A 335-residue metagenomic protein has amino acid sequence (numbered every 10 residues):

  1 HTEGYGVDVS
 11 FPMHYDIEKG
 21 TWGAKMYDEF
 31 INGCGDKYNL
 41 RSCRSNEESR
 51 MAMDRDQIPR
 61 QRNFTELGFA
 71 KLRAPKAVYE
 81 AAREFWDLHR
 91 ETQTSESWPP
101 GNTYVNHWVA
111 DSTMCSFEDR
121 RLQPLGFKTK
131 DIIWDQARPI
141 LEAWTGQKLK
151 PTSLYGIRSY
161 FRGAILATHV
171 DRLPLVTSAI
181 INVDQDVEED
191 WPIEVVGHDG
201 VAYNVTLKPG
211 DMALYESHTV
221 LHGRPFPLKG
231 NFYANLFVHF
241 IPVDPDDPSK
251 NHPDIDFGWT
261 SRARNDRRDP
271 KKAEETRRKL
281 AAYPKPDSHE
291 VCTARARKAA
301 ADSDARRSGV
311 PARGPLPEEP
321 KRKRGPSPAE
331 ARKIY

Functional and structural regions predicted by a protein language model:
H1-L40, G314, K323-Y335: Intrinsically disordered, low-structural-confidence terminal and linker regions
H14, W22-T145: Non-heme Fe(II)/2-oxoglutarate
Q147-G156: A short coil-to-beta-strand element that immediately follows conserved catalytic motifs
S159: Conserved active-site beta-strand element of glycosyltransferases/polysaccharide synthases
R162-T219, R224, F232-L236, I241-G258: Catalytic core of non-heme Fe(II) oxygenases with the double-stranded beta-helix
F232-L316, Y335: Double-stranded beta-helix
